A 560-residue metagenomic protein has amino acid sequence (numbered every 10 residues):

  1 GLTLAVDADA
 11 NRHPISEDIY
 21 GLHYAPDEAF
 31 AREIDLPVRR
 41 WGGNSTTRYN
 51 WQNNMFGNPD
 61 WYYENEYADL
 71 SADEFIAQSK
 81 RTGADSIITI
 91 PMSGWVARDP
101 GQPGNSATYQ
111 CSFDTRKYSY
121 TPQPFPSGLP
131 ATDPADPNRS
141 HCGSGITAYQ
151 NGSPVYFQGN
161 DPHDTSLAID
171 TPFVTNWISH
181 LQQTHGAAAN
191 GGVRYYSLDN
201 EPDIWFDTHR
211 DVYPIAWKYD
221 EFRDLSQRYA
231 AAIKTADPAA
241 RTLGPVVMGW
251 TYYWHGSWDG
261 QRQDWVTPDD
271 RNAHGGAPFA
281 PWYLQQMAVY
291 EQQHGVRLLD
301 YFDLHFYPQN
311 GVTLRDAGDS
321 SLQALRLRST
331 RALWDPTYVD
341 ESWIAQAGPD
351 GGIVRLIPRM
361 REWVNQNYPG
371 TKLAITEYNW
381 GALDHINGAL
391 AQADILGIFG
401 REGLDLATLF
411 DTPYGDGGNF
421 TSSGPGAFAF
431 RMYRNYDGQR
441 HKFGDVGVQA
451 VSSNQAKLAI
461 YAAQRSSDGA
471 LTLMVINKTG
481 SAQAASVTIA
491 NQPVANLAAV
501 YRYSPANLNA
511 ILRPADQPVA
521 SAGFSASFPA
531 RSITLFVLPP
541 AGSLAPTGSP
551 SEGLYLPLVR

Functional and structural regions predicted by a protein language model:
G1-Q323: N-terminal catalytic cores of secreted or lumenal carbohydrate-active enzymes
D203-R210, V247-Q263, W334-A345, M360-A389: Active-site clefts of carbohydrate-active enzymes
Q227-A231, T235, A239, D300 (+1 more regions): Glycoside hydrolase catalytic-domain groove-lining segments
Q392, L396-T472, L508: Glycan-recognition and catalytic regions of carbohydrate-active enzymes
N454-V494, T534-V537: Carbohydrate-binding surface patches
S486-Q517: C-terminal accessory region downstream of the catalytic core in glycan-modifying enzymes
Q517-A545: C-terminal beta-strand-rich structural cap/linker in extracellular carbohydrate-active enzymes
P557: Conserved functional hotspot residues at active sites or interaction interfaces
